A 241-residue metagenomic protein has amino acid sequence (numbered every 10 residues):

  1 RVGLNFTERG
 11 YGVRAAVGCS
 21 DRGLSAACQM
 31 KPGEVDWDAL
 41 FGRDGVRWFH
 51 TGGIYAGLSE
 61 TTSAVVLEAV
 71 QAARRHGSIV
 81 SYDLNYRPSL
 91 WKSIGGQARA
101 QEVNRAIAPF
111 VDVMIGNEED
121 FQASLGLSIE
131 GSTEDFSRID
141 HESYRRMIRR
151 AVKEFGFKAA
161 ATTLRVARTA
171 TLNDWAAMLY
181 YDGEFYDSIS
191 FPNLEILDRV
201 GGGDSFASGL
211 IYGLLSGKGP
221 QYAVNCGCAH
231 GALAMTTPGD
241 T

Functional and structural regions predicted by a protein language model:
R1-G53, Y82: Conserved N-terminal subdomain of the carbohydrate kinase-like
V17, D21-S25, Q29, T51-T61 (+2 more regions): Flexible, glycine/proline-enriched loop segments at strand-loop-helix junctions that form or flank small-ligand binding
W37, N104, I196: Acidic, amphipathic alpha-helical patches
L67, Q71-R75, A108, C228: Anion (oxyanion) recognition and catalysis
H76, R87-E184: Conserved phosphate/ATP/ADP-binding segment of small-molecule kinases
I79: Residue-level detector of anion-binding/catalytic polar loops
Y82-L84, G116, G203: Active-site flanking residues adjacent to catalytic metal/cofactor-binding acidic residues
T163, A170, Y186-T241: Conserved post-catalytic alpha-helical subdomain immediately downstream of the catalytic base and nucleotide-binding
